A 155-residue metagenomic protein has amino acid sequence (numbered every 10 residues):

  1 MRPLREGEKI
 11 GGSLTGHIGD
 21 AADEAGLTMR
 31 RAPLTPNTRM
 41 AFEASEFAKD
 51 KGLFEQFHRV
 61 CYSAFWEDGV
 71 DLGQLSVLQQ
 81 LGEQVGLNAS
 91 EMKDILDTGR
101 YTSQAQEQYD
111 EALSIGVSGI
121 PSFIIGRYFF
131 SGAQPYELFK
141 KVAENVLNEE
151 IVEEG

Functional and structural regions predicted by a protein language model:
M1-D68, E153-E154: Structural alpha/beta surface segment adjacent to cysteine/selenocysteine redox centers across thiol/disulfide enzymes
E46, D50-G155: C-terminal cap of thioredoxin/glutaredoxin-like
